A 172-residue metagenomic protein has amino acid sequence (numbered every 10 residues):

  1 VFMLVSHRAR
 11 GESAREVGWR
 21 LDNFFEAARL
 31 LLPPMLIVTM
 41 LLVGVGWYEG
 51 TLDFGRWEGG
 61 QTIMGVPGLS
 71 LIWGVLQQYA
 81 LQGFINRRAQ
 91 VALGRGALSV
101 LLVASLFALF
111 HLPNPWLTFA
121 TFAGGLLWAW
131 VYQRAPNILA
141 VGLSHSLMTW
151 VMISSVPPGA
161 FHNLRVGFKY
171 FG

Functional and structural regions predicted by a protein language model:
V1, I63-G68, L76, A80 (+3 more regions): Membrane-embedded alpha-helical segments of multi-pass membrane proteins, especially the transmembrane helices
V1-R10, L30: Alpha-helical transmembrane segments in multi-pass membrane proteins
G11-L76, N86-R87, V91-A92, H162-G172: Juxtamembrane helix-loop-helix connectors linking adjacent transmembrane helices in multi-pass membrane enzymes
A28-L32, I63-P67, A97-L102, T118-F122 (+1 more regions): Hydrophobic alpha-helical transmembrane segments
V38-Y48, A104-P113, S146-V156: Aromatic-anchored segments of alpha-helical transmembrane domains
Y79-L102, W130-N137: Membrane-interface helix/loop boundary segments of multi-pass membrane proteins
V100-L109, G124-W128: Hydrophobic, membrane-inserted alpha-helices
T118-G172: Functionally important transmembrane alpha-helices
